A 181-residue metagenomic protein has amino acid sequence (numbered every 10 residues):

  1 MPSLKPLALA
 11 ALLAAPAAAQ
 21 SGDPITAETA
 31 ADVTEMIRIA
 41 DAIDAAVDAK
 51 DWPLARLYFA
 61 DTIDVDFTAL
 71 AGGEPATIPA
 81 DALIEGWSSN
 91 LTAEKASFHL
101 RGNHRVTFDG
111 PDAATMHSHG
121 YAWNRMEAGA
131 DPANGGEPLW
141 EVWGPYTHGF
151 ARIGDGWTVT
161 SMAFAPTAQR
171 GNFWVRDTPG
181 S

Functional and structural regions predicted by a protein language model:
P2-A10: Sec-dependent signal peptide recognition, specifically the positively charged N-region followed immediately by
A10-A19: Hydrophobic h-region of N-terminal signal peptides that target proteins for export in Gram-negative bacteria
A19-D61, G73: Short, low-complexity N-terminal intrinsically disordered segments enriched in polar/charged residues
Q20-A30, T92-S181: A beta-strand edge to alpha-helix "cap/lid" segment located at domain peripheries
W52-G120, R125: A solvent-exposed, acidic/Ser-Thr-rich amphipathic alpha-helical stretch
